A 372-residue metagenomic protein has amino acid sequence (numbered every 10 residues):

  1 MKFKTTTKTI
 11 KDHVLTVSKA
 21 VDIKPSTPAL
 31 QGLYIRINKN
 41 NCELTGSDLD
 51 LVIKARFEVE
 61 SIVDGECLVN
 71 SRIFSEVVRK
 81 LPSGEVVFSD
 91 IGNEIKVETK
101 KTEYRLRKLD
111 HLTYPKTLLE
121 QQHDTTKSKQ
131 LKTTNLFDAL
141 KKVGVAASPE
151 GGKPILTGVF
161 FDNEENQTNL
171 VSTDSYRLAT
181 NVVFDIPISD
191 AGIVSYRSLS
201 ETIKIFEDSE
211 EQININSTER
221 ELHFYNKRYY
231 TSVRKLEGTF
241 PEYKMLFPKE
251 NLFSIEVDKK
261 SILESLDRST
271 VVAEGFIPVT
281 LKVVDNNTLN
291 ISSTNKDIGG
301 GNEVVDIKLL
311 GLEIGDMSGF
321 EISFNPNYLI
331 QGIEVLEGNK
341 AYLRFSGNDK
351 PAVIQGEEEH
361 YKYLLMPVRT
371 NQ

Functional and structural regions predicted by a protein language model:
M1-Q372: Structural preference for solvent-exposed beta-strand-turn elements and adjacent flexible terminal/loop segments within
